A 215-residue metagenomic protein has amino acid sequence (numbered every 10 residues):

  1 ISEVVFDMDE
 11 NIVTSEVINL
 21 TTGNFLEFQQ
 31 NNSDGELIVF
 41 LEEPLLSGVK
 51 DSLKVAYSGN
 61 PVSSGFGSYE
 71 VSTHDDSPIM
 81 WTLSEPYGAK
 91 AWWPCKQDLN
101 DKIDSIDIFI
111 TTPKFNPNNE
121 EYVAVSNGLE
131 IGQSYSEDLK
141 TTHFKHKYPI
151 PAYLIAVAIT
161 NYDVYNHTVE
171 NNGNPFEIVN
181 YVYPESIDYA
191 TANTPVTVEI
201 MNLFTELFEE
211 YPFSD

Functional and structural regions predicted by a protein language model:
I1-E10: Ligand-binding face of N-terminal immunoglobulin V-set domains in extracellular IgSF glycoproteins
D9-H74: A surface-exposed beta-strand-loop module
L26-F28, F40-L45, W92-D98, I131-Q133: Beta-strand-rich interaction surfaces with strong enrichment in secreted/lumenal proteins
Q30, D76-I79, A152-V157: Propeptide (latency) domains of metzincin metalloproteases
G35-L37, P78, K140-T142: Hydrophobic residues embedded in beta-strands of well-ordered beta-sheets
S47, A56-I106, T160-T168: Glycine/proline-rich low-complexity spacer/linker segments in large multi-domain proteins
E85, K96-D215: Hydrophobic helix-coil surface modules that form long, contiguous segments used for peptide/substrate interaction
